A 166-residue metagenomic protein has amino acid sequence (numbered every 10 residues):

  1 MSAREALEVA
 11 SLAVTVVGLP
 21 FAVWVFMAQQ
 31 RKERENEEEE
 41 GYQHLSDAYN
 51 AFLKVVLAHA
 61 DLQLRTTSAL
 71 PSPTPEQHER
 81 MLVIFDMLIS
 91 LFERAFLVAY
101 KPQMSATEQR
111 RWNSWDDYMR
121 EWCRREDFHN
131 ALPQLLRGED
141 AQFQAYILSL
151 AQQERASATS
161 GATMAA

Functional and structural regions predicted by a protein language model:
M1-N36: Membrane-embedded hydrophobic alpha-helical segments
A6, R31-A166: Amphipathic alpha-helical "stem/stalk" segments
